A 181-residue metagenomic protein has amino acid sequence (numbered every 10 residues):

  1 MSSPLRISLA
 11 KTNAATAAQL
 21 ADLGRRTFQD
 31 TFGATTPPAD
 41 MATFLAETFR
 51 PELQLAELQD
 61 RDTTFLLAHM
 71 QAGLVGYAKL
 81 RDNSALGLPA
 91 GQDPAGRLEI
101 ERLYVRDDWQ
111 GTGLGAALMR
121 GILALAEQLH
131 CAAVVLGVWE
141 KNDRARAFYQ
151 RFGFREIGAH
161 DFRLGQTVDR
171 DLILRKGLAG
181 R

Functional and structural regions predicted by a protein language model:
L5-R6, N13, Q92-L98, A132-R146 (+1 more regions): C-terminal "cap" of GNAT-fold acetyltransferases
K11-A17, A21-A34, A39-D108, A116-G121 (+4 more regions): Acetyl-CoA-dependent GNAT
R106-D108, T112, E140-K141: Active-site acidic-Proline motif in GNAT/NAT acetyltransferases
